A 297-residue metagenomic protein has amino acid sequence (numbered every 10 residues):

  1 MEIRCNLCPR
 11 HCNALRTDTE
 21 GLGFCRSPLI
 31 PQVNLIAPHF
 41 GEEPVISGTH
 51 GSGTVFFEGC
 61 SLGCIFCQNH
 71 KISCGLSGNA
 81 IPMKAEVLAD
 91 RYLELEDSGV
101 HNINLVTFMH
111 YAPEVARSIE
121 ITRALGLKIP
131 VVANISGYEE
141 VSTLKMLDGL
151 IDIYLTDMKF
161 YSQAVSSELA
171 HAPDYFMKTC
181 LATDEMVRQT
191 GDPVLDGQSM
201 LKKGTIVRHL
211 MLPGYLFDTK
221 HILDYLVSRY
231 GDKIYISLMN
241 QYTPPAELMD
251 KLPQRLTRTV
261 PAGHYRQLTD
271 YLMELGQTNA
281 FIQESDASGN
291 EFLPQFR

Functional and structural regions predicted by a protein language model:
M1-G21, G191-R297: Auxiliary Fe-S-binding modules of radical SAM enzymes
R26-I153, S162-Q163: Conserved Radical SAM active-site core
G53, I103, V131-A133, Y154-T156 (+3 more regions): Hydrophobic faces of well-ordered beta-strands that scaffold small-molecule active sites in alpha/beta enzyme cores
K71-I81, E168-P173, K251-T259: Short glycine-enriched, charge-decorated loop/helix-capping segments at active-site entrances that position
S73, A112, G137-E140, M158-F176 (+3 more regions): Conserved radical SAM core fold
E96-I121, E168, D174, D184 (+1 more regions): Conserved glycine-rich "GG(E/T)P / GGGxP" loop and the immediately following alpha-helix in the radical SAM core
D148-V165, K233-Q241: Non-cysteine beta-strand/loop elements that form the S-adenosyl-L-methionine
S167-G197: Anionic-ligand binding region
